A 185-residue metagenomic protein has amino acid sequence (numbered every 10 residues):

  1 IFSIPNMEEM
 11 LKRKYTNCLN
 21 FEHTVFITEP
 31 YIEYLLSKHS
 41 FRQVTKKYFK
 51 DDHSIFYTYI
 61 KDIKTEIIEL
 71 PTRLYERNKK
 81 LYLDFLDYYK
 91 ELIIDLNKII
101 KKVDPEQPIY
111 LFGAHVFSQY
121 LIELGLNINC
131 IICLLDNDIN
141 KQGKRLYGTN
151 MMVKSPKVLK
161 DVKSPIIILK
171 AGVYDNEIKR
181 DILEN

Functional and structural regions predicted by a protein language model:
I1-S3, T45, Y110-L111: A structural signal for short, well-ordered beta-strand segments and their strand-loop junctions that often border
F2-V25, E29-E33: Short, glycine-/aromatic-enriched active-site segment of Class I SAM-dependent methyltransferases
M7, H39, D62: Phosphate/oxyanion-binding loops and surfaces in catalytic or ligand/nucleic-acid-binding neighborhoods
Y15, S37, Y59: Extracellular glycan-modifying ectodomains
L36-S40, G125: Glycine-centered loop/turn motif at secondary-structure junctions
S40-D52: Conserved S-adenosyl-L-methionine
Y57-N185: Hydrophobic, well-ordered beta-alpha structural blocks that scaffold small-molecule cofactor pockets
